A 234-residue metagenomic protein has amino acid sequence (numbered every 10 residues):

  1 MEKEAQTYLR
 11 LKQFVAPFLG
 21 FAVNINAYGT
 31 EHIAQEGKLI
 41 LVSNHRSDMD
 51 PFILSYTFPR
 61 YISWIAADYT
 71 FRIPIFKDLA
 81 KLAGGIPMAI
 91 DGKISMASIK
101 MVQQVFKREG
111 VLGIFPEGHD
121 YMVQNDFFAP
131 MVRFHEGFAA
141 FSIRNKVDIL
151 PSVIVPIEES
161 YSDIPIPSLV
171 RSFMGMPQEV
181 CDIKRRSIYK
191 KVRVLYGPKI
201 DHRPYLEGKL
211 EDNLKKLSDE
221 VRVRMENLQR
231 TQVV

Functional and structural regions predicted by a protein language model:
M1-N24: N-terminal membrane-anchoring alpha-helices
E4, F21-H202, G208: Soluble catalytic domains of membrane acyltransferases
Y8-V15, I99, G197, L214-R222: Short, amphipathic alpha-helical "lid/cap" segments that border enzyme active or binding sites
L9, A27, I200, L206 (+1 more regions): N-terminal targeting/anchoring "stem" of glycan-biosynthesis enzymes
Q13, P17, I53, F141 (+2 more regions): Amphipathic alpha-helical segments that form well-ordered structural scaffolds and often line/cohere around active
L206-L228: C-terminal/domain-terminus segments
